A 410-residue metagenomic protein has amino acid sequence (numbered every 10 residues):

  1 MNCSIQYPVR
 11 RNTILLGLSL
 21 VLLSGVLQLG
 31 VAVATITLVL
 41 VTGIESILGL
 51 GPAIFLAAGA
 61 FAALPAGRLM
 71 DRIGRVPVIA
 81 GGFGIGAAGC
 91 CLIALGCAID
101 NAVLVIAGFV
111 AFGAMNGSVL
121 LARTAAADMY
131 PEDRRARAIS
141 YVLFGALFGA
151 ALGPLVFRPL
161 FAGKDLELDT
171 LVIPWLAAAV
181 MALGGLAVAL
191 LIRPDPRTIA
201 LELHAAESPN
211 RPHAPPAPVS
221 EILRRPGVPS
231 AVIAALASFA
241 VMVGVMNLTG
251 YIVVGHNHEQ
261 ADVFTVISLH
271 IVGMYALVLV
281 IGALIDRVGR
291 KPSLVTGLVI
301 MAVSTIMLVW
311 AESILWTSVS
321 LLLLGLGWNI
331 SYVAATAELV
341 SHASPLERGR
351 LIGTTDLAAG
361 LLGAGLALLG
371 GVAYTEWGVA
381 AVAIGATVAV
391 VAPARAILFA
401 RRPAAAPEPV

Functional and structural regions predicted by a protein language model:
M1-R10, P194-A231: Juxtamembrane intracellular "pre-TM" segments in multi-pass secondary transporters
C3-A57, P229-A234, M242-V253, E259 (+1 more regions): Helix-loop boundary and gating motifs at the non-cytosolic
V21, A102-G117, W316-I330: Hydrophobic core of transmembrane alpha-helices in multi-pass small-molecule transporters, especially MFS/SLC-type
A34, G117-Y130, I330-A343: Intracellular juxtamembrane helix-capping segments at the cytosolic ends of symmetry-related transmembrane helices
A62-G74, L277-R290, Y374: Helix-to-loop junctions at the C-terminal end of transmembrane segments in multipass secondary transporters
G84-I99, I300-E312: C-terminal ends and interior cores of transmembrane alpha-helices in multi-pass membrane transporters/permeases
A138-F157, A358-L366: Glycine-rich segments within core transmembrane alpha-helices of 12-TM secondary carriers
G153, F157, A179-A205, R395-R401: C-terminal membrane-cytosol helix-exit motif in multi-pass small-molecule transporters
